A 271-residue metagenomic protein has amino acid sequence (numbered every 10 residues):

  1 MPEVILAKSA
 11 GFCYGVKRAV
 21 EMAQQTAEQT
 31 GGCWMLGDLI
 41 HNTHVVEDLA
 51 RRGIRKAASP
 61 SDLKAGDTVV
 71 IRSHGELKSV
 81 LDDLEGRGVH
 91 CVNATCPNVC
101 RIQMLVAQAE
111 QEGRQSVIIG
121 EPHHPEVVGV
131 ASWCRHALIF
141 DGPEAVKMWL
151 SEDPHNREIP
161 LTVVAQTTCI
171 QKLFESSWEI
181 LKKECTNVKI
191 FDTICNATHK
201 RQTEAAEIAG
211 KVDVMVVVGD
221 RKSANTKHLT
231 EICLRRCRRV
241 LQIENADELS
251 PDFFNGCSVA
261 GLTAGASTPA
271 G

Functional and structural regions predicted by a protein language model:
M1-G271: The feature marks the mature, well-folded catalytic cores of soluble enzymes
